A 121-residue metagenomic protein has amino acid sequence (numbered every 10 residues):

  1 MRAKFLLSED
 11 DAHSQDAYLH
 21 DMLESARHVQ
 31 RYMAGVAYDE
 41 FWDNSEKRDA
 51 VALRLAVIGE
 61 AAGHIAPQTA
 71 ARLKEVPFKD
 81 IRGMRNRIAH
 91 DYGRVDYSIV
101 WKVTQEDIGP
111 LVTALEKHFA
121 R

Functional and structural regions predicted by a protein language model:
M1-R121: Solvent-exposed interaction patches of small proteins and small membrane subunits
